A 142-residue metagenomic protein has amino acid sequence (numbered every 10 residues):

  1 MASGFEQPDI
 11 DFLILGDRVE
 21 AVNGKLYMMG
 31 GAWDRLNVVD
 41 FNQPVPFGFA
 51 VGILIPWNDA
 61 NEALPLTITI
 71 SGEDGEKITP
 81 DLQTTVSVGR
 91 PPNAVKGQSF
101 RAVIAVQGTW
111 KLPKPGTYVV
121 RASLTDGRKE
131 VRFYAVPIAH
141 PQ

Functional and structural regions predicted by a protein language model:
A2-L124, R128-Q142: Contiguous segments within soluble domain cores/interaction surfaces
